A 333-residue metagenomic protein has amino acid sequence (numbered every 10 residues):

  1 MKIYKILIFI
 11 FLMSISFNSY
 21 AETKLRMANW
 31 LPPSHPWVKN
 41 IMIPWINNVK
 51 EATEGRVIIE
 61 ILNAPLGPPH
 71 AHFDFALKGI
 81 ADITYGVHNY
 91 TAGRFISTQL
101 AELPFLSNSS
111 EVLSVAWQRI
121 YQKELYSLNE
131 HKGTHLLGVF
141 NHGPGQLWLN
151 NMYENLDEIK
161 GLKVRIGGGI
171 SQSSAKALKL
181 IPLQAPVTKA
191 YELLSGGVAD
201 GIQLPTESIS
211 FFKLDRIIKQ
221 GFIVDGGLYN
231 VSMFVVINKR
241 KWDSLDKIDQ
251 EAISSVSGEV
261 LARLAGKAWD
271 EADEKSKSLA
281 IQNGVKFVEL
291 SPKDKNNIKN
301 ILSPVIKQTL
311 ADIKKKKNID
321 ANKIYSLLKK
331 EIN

Functional and structural regions predicted by a protein language model:
K2-F9: Sec-dependent signal peptide recognition, specifically the positively charged N-region followed immediately by
F11-S14: Repetitive helical segments and hydrophobic/amphipathic motifs
S16-N18: N-terminal signal peptide c-region/cleavage motif recognized by signal peptidases
A21-L113, L128-N333: N-terminal secretory/targeting leader peptides
V115-L128: Signature of the catalytic double-stranded beta-helix
